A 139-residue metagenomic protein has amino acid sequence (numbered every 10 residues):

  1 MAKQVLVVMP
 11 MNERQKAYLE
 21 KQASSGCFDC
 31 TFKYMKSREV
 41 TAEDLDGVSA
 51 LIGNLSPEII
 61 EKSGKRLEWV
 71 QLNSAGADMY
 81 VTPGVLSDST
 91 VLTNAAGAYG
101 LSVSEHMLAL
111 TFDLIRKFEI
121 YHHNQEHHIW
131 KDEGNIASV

Functional and structural regions predicted by a protein language model:
M1-V91: An N-terminal-biased, well-structured beta-alpha scaffold segment characteristic of Rossmann-like dinucleotide-binding
D88-V139: Phosphate-binding beta-alpha-beta segment of Rossmann-like dinucleotide-binding domains, i.e., the NAD(P)
